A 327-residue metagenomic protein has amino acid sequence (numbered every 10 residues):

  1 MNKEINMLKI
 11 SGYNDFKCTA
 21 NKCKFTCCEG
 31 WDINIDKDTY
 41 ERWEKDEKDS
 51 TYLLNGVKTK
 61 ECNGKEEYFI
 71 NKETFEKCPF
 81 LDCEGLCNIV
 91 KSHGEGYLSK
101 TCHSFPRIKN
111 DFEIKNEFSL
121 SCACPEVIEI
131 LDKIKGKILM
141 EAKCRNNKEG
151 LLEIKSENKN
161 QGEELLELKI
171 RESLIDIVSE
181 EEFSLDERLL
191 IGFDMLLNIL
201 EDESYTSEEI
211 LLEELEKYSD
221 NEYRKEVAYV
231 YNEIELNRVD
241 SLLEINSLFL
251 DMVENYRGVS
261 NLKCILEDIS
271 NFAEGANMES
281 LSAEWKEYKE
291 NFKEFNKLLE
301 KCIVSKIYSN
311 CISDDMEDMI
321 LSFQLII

Functional and structural regions predicted by a protein language model:
M1-S11, S50-C87, E95-S104: Short, charged low-complexity linear segments at domain edges
S11-Y13, N158: Active-site-adjacent structural elements in folded domains
D15-I33, E73-I108, S121-I128: Local cysteine-cluster metal-coordination motifs and their immediate loop/turn environment, predominantly Fe-S cluster
F25-K60: A structured, charge-rich N-terminal accessory region that forms the first stable segment of a protein and links
R42, D46, S173-I177, M195 (+2 more regions): Residues that form generic nucleotide/phosphate-binding pockets
G85, H93-I191: Internal, well-ordered alpha/beta segment that forms a basic, Gly-enriched binding/recognition surface
F183-I327: Hydrophobic, aromatic-lined core segments that form the binding pocket/scaffold for planar heteroaromatic ligands
